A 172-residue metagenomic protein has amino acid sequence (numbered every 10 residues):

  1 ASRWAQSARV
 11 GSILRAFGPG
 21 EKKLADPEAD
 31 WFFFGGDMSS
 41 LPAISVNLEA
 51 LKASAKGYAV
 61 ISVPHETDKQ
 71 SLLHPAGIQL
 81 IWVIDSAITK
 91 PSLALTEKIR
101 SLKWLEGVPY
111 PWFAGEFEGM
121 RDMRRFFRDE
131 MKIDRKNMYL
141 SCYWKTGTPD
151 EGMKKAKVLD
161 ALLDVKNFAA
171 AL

Functional and structural regions predicted by a protein language model:
A1-L172: Extended, composition-driven regions rather than compact fold-specific motifs
